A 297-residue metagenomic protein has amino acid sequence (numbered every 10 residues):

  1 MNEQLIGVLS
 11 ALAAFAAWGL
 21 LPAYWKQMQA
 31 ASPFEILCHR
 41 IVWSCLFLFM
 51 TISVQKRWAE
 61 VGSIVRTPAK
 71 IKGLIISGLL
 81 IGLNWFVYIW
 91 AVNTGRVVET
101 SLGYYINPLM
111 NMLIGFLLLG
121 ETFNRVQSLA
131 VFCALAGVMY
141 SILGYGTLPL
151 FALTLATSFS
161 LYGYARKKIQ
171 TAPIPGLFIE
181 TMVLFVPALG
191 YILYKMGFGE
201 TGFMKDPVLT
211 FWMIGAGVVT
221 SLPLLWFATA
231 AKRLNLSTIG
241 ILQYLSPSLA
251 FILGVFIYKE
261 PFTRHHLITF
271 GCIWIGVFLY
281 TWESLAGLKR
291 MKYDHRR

Functional and structural regions predicted by a protein language model:
M1-A13, L46-L74, R125, L177 (+3 more regions): Membrane-interface interhelical linkers
M1-E35, M139-K168, L253, Y293-R297: Glycine-/small-residue-enriched transmembrane alpha-helix faces in small-molecule transporters and effluxers
L12-L20, Y24, I75-V92, T154-L161 (+3 more regions): Hydrophobic alpha-helical transmembrane segments of multi-pass membrane transport proteins, especially secondary
M28, I36, A91-V92, L117-L119 (+5 more regions): Hydrophobic/aromatic residues within transmembrane alpha-helices of multi-pass small-molecule transporters
W90, N107-V126, S248-L267: C-terminal transmembrane-helix exit sites in multi-pass transporters
L102-I106, P173-V183, S221-F256: Helix-helix packing/entry segments at the starts of transmembrane helices
V126-I142, L155, H265-S284: Hydrophobic transmembrane alpha-helices of multi-pass small-molecule transport proteins
Y244, S248-R297: C-terminal-most transmembrane helix of multi-pass membrane proteins
